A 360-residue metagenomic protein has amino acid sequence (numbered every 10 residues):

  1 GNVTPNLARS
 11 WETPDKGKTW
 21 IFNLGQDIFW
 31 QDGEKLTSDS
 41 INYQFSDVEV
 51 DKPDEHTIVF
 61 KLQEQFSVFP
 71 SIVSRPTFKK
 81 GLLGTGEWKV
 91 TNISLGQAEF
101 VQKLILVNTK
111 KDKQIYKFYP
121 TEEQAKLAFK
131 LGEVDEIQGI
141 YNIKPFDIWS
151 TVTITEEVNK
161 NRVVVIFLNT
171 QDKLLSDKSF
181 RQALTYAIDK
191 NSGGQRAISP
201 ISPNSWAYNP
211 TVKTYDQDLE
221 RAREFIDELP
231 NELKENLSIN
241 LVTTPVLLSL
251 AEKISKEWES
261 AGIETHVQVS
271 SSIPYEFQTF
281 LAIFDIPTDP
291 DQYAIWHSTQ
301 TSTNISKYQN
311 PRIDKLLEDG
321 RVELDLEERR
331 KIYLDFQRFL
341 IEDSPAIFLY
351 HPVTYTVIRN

Functional and structural regions predicted by a protein language model:
G1-D15: N-terminal lobe/hinge region of extracytoplasmic solute-binding protein
N2, E55, K61-Y116, E122-Q124: Gly/Pro-rich hinge or "lid" segments in bacterial periplasmic/extracellular proteins
I93-I105, I115-Q171, T279, I283-F284: Extracellular/periplasmic solute-recognition and catalytic clefts
I105-N108, V152-A183, A187, A207-V212 (+2 more regions): A bilobed periplasmic-binding-protein/Venus flytrap-type ligand-binding module shared by bacterial periplasmic
Y116-L127, P245-V246, V267-Y275: Short helix-initiation/N-cap motifs at beta->coil->alpha
F146-E157, T279, P290-N304, N360: Ligand-binding "clamshell"
S176-K256, S260, Q268, D335: Append "and occasionally in soluble cytosolic enzymes with long acidic Gly/Pro-rich linkers
H266-S271, A294-R359: Extracytoplasmic/peripheral linker and loop segments enriched in polar/acidic and small residues with frequent Thr/Pro
